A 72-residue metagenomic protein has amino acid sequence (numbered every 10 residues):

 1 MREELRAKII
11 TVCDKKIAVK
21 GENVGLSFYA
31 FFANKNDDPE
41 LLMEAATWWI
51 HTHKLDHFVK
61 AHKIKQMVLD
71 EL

Functional and structural regions predicted by a protein language model:
M1-L72: Alpha-helical propensity feature that highlights long, continuous alpha-helices across diverse contexts
